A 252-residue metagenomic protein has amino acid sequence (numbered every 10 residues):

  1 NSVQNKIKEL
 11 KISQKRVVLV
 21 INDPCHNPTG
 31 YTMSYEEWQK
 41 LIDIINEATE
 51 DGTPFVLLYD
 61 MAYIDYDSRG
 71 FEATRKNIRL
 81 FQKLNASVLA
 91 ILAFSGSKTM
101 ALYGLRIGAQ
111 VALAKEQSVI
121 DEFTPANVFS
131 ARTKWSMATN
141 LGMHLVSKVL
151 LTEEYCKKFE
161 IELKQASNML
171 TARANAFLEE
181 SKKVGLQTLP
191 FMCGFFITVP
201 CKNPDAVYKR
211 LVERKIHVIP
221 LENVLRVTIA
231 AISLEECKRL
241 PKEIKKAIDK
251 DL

Functional and structural regions predicted by a protein language model:
N1-L252: PLP-dependent class I/II
